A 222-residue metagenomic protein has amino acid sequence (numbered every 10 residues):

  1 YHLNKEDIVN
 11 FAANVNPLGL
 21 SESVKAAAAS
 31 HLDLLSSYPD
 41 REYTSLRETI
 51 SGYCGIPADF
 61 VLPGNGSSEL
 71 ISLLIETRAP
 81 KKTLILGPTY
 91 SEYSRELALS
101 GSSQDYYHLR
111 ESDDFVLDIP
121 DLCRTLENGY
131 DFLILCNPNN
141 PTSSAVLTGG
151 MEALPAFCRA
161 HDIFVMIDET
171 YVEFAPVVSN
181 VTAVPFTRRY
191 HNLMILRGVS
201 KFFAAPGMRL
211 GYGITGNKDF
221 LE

Functional and structural regions predicted by a protein language model:
Y1-S37: N-terminal "arm"/small-domain region of PLP-dependent enzymes with the aminotransferase-like
D7, P57-V61, K82, E169 (+1 more regions): Short acidic capping loops at alpha-helix termini that bridge into adjacent secondary structure
N14-P17, S67-S68, Y90, N137-P141 (+2 more regions): Short glycine-rich anion-binding loops that position phosphate/pyrophosphate groups of nucleotides and phosphorylated
P39, S51-L73: Short loop-beta-helix segment that forms the pyridoxal 5′-phosphate
E42, R188-E222: Conserved core segment of the aminotransferase class I/II
E76-L135: PLP-dependent aminotransferase-like
V116-G129, P141-V165, E169-F203: Active-site pre-lysine segment of PLP-dependent enzymes
